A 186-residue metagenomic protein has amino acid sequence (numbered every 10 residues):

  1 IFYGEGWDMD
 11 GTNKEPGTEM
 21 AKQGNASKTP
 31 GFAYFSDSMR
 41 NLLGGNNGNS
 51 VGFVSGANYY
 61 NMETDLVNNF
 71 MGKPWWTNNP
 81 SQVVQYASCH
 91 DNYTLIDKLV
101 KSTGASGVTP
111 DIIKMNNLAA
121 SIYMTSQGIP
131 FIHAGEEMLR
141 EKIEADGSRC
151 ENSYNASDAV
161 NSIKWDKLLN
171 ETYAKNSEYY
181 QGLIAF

Functional and structural regions predicted by a protein language model:
Y3-A134, M138: Conserved alpha/beta catalytic core and glycan-binding cleft of carbohydrate-active enzymes
E15-P16, L95-A105, I129-S177: Aromatic/acidic polysaccharide-binding cleft in carbohydrate-active enzymes
V83-Y86, S162-K164, G182: Generic structural signal for residues positioned in beta-strands
A119, N176-Y179: Stable alpha-helical elements in mature extracytoplasmic
E178-F186: Predominantly extracellular/luminal regions of secreted and cell-surface proteins, especially disulfide-bonded
